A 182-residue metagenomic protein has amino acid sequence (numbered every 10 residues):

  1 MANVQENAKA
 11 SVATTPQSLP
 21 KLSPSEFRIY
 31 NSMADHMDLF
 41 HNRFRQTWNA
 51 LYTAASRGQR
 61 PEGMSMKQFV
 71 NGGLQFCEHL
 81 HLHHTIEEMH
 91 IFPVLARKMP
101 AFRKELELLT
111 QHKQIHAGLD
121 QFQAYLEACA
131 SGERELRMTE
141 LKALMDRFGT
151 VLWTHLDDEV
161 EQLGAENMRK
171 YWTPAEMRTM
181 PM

Functional and structural regions predicted by a protein language model:
M1-M182: Small-residue-biased structural context
